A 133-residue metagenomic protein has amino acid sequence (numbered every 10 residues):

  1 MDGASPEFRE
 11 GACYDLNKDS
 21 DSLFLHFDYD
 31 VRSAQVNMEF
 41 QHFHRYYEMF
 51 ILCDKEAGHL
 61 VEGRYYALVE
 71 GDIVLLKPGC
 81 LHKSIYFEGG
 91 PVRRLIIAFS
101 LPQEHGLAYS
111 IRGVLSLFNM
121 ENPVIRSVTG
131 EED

Functional and structural regions predicted by a protein language model:
M1-I73, E88, I111-S116, P123-I125: Generic protein-terminus/edge-of-domain signal
M49, K55, F99, E132-D133: Generic low-polarity alpha-helical segments
G79-S110: Ligand-binding loop in jelly-roll beta-barrel domains
P102-D133: Alpha-helical bundle regulatory/interaction domains
